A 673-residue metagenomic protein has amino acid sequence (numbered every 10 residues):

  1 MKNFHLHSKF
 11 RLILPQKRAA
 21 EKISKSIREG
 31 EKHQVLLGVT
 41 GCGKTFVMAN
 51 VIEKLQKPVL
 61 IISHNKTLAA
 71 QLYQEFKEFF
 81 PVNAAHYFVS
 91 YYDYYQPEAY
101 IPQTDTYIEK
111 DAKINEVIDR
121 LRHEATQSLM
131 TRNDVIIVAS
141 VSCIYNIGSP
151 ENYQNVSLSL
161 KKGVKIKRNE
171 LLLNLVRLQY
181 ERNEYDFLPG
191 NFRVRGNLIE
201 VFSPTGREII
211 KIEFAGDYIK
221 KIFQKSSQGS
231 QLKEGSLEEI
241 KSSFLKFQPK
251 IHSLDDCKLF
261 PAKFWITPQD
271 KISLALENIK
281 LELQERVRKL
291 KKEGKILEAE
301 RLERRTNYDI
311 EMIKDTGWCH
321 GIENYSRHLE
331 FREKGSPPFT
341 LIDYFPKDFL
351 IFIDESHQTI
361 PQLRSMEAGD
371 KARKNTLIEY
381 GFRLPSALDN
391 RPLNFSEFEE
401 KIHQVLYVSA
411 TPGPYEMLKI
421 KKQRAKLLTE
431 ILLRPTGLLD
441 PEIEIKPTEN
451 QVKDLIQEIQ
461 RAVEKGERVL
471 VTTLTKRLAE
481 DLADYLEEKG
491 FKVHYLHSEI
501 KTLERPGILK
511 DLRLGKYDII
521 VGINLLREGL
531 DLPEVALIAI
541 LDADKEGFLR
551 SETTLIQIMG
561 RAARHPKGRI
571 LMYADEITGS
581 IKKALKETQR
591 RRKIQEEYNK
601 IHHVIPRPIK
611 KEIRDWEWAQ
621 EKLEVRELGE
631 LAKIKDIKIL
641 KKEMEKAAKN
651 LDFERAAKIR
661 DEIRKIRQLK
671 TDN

Functional and structural regions predicted by a protein language model:
M1-I613, W618, K646: ASCE RecA-like P-loop NTPase motor cores that couple ATP hydrolysis to mechanical translocation on nucleic acids
S230, E234-S236, A657-I659, T671: Intrinsically disordered, compositionally biased charged tails
I310-D315, R667-N673: Short arginine-rich
K501, E624-E627: Generic long, charged, amphipathic alpha-helical segments
R626-I639: Strongly charged, low-complexity linkers/loops
I637-L669: C-terminal tails and terminal domains of large nucleic-acid-associated and other macromolecular-machine proteins
